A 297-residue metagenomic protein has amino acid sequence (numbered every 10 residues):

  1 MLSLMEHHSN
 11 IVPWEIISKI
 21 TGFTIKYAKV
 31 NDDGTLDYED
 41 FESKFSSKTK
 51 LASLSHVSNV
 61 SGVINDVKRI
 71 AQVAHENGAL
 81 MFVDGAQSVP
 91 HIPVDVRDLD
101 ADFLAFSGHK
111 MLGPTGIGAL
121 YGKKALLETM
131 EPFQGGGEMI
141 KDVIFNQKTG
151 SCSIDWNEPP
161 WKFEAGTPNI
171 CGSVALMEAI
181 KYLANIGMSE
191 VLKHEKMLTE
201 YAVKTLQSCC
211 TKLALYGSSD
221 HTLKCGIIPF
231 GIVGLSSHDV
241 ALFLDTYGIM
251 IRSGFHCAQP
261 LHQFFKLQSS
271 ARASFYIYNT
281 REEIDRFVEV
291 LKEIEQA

Functional and structural regions predicted by a protein language model:
M1-A297: Pyridoxal 5′-phosphate
